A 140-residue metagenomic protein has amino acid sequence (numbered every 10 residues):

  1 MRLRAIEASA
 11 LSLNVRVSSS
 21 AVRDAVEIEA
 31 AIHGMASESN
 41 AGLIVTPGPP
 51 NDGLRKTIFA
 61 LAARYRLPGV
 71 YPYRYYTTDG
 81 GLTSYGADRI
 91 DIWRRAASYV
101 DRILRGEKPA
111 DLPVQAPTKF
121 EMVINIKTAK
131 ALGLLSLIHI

Functional and structural regions predicted by a protein language model:
M1-H139: Short hydrophobic alpha-helices and adjacent helix-cap/hinge residues
